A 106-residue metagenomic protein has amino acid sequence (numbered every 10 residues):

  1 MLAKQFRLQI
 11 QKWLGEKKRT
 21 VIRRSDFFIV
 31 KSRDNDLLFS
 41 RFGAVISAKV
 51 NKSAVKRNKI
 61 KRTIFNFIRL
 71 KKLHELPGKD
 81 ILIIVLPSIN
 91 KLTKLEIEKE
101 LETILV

Functional and structural regions predicted by a protein language model:
M1-V106: Positively charged, solvent-exposed patches that mediate nucleic-acid binding
